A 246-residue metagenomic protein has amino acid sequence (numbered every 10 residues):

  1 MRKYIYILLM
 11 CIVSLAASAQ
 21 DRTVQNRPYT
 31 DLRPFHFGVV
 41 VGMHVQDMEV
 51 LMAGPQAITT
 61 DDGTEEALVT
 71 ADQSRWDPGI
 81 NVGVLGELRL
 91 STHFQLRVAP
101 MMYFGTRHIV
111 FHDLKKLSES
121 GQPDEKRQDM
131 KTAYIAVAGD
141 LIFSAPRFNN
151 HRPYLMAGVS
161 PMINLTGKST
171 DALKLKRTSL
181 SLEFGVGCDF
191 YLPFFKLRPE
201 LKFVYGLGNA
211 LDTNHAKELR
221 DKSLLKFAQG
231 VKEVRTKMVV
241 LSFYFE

Functional and structural regions predicted by a protein language model:
R2-L8: Sec-dependent signal peptide recognition, specifically the positively charged N-region followed immediately by
M10-S18: Hydrophobic h-region of N-terminal signal peptides that target proteins for export in Gram-negative bacteria
Q20-G79, M238-V240, Y244-E246: Short glycine/proline- and aromatic-enriched beta-strand/turn motifs that initiate or cap beta-hairpins
R22, N26-F35, M43-D47, L85-G167 (+2 more regions): Gram-negative (and chloroplast) outer-membrane scaffold detector with strong preference for beta-barrel transmembrane
R33-F37, W76-I80, K131-V137, H151 (+2 more regions): Residues that define the transmembrane beta-barrel architecture of outer-membrane proteins
L51-Q73, G105-T132, L165-L175, L211-V231: Flexible, solvent-exposed loop segments that connect beta-strands
V84, L96-P100, G185, P193 (+1 more regions): Conserved beta-strand->loop/alpha-helix structural units within folded catalytic cores of enzymes with alpha/beta
P193-E246: Predominantly the C-terminal beta-signal and adjacent terminal strand-loop region of outer-membrane beta-barrel
